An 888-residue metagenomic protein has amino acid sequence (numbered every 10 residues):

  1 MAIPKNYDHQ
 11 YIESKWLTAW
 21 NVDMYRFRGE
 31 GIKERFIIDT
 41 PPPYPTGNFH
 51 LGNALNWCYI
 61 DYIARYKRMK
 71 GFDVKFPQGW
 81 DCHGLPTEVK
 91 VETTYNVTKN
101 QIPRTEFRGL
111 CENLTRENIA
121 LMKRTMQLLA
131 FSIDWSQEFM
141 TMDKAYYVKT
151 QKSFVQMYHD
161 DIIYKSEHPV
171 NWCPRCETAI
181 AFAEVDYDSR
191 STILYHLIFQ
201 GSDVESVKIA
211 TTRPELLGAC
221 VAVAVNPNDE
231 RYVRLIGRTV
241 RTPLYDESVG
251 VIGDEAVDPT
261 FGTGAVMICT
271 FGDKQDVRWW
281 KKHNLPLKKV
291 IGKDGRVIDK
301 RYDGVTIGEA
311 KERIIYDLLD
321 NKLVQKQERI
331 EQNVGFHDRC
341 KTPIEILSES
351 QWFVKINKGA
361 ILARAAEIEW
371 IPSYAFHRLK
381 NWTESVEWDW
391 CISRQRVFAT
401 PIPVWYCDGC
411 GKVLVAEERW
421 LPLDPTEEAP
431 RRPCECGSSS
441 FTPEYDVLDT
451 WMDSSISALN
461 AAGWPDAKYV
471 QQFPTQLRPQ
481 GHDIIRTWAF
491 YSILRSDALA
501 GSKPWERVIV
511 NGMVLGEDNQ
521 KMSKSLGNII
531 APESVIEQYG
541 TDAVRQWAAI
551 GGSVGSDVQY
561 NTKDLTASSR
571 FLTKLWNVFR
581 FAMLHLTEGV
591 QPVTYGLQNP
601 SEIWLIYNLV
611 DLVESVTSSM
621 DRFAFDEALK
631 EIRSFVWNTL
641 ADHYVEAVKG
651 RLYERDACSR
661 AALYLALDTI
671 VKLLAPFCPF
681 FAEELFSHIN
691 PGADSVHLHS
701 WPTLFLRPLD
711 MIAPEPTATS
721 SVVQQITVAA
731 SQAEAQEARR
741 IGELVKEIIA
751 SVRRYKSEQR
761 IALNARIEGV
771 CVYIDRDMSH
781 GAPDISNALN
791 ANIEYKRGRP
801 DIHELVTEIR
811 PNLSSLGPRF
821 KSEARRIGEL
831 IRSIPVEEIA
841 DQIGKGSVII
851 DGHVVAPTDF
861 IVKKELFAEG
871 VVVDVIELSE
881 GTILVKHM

Functional and structural regions predicted by a protein language model:
M1-L51, V74, D338, H377 (+1 more regions): Non-catalytic terminal extensions that flank enzyme cores
N6, S14-M24, E92-S206, F261-G409 (+9 more regions): Residue patterns forming the tRNA-binding/recognition surfaces of aminoacyl-tRNA synthetases and related DALR
I12, L17, Y158-V185, R190 (+4 more regions): Amphipathic alpha-helical
E30-V91, T141, T150, A210-T211 (+4 more regions): N-terminal catalytic cores of NTP/NDP-binding nucleotidyl/phosphoryl-transfer enzymes
I32-K33, P41-P42, P77-E88, E138-Y146 (+4 more regions): Short, solvent-exposed turn/loop segments enriched in Gly/Ser/Thr/Pro and often Arg
R65-D73, T94-R104, R124, L128-I133 (+18 more regions): Secondary-structure transition/capping motifs at alpha-helix termini and the adjoining loop/turn into the next element
D73, P214-D294, D299, I315 (+5 more regions): Catalytic alpha/beta core of large soluble enzyme barrels
H196, V386-M452, A498-T541, S556 (+1 more regions): Feature 926 captures the class I aminoacyl-tRNA synthetase adenylation module centered on the KMSKS loop
